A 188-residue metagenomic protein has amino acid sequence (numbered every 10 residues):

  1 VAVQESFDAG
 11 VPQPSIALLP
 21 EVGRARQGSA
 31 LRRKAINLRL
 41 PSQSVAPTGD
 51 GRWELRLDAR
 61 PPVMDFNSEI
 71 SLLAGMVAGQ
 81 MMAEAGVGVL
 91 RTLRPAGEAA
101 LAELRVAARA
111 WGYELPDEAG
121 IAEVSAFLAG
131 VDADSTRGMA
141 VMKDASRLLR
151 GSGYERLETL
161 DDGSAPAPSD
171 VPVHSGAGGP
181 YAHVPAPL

Functional and structural regions predicted by a protein language model:
V1-L188: Electropositive polyanion-binding surfaces
